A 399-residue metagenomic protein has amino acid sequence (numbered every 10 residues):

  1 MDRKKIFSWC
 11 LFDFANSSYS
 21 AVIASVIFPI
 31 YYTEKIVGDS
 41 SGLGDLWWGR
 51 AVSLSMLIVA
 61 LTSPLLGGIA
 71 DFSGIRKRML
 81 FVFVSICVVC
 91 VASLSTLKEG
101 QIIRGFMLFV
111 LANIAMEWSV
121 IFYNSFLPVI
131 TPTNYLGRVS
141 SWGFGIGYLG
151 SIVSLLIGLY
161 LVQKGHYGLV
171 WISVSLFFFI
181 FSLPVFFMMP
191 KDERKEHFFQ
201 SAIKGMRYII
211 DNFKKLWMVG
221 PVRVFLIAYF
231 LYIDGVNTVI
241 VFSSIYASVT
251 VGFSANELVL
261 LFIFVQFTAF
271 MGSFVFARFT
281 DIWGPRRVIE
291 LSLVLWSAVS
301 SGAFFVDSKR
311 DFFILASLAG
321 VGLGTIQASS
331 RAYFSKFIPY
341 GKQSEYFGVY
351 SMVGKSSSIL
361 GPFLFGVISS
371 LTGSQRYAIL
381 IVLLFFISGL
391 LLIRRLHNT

Functional and structural regions predicted by a protein language model:
D2-I6, D192-I227: Juxtamembrane intracellular "pre-TM" segments in multi-pass secondary transporters
A21-D45, V241-L258: Short amphipathic helix-loop junctions that connect adjacent transmembrane helices in Major Facilitator Superfamily/SLC
S41-D45, Y160-L176, V367-F386: A membrane-interface helix-boundary motif in multi-pass transporters
L61-I75, M271-P285, S369: Helix-to-loop junctions at the C-terminal end of transmembrane segments in multipass secondary transporters
R78-S93, R287-G302: Structural signature of the two symmetry-related core transmembrane helices
C90, Q101-S119, D311-T325: Hydrophobic core of transmembrane alpha-helices in multi-pass small-molecule transporters, especially MFS/SLC-type
R138-G158, S351-G361: Glycine-rich segments within core transmembrane alpha-helices of 12-TM secondary carriers
F177-M188, L380-T399: Multi-pass alpha-helical transporter architecture, strongest for 12-TM Major Facilitator/SLC carriers used
